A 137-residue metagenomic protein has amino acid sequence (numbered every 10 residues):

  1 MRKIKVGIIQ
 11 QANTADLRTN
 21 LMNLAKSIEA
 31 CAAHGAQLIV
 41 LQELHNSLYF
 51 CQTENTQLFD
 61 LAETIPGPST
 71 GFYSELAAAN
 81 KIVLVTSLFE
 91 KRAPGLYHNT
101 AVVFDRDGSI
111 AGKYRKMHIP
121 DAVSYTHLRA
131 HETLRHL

Functional and structural regions predicted by a protein language model:
K3-A15, T100, K113: Active-site-proximal beta-strand elements of phosphoester/diester hydrolases
V6, N20, I28-Q57, A77 (+1 more regions): Active-site beta-strand/loop signature of hydrolases that rely on acidic residues for catalysis
Q10-S27: N-terminal phosphate-binding loop and adjacent alpha-helix
S27, Y73, T126: Aromatic/hydrophobic pocket-lining residues that form π-stacking "cages" and hydrophobic walls in ligand
T56-P66: A charged helix-plus-loop insertion that forms the helical arch/lid used to bind and gate nucleic-acid substrates
E63, R92-R129: Active-site catalytic loop in hydrolytic enzyme cores
P66-E90: A short, hydrophobic beta-strand-centered structural micro-motif
H127-L137: Single conserved hydrophobic/aromatic residue that forms the stacking wall/gate of nucleotide- or nucleobase-binding
